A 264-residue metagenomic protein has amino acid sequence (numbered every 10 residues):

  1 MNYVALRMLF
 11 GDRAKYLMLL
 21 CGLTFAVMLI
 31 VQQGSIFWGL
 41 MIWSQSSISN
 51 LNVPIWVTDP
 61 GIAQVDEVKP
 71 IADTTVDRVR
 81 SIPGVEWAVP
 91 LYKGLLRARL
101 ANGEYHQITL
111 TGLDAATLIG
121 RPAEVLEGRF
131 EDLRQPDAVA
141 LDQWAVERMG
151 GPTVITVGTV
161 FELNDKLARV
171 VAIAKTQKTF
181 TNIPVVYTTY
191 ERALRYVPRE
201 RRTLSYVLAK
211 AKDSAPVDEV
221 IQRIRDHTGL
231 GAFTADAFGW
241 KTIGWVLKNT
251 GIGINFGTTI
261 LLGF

Functional and structural regions predicted by a protein language model:
M1-F10: A short amphipathic helical element positioned immediately N-terminal to and/or at the very start of a transmembrane
L9, I48, V79-P83, I224: Hydrophobic C-terminal alpha-helix "anchor/cap" residues
R13-L40, K248-F264: Hydrophobic alpha-helical transmembrane segments of multi-pass inner-membrane transport and secretion
F25, I36-F37, M41-D73: Membrane-interface junction motifs in transport/secretion proteins
I36, V220-F264: Peri-transmembrane interface segments
P70-T74, I155, K248-I252: Charged helix-capping and loop-helix junction motifs
D73-D77, S81-I82, E86, P90-Q135 (+2 more regions): The feature marks short, hydrophobic/small-residue-biased sequence motifs that occur predominantly
G120-A123, R129, Q143-F233: Basic-flanked hydrophobic alpha-helices used for secretion and membrane insertion
